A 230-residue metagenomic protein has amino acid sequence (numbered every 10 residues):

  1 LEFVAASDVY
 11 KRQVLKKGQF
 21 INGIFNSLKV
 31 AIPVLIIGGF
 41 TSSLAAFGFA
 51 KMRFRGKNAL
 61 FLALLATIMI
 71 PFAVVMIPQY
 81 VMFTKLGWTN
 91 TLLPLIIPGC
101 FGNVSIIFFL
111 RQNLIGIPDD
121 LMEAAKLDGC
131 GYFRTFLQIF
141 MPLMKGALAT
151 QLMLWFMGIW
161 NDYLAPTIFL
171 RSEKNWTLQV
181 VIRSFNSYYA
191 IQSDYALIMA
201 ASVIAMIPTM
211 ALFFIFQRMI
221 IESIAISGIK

Functional and structural regions predicted by a protein language model:
L1, S7-K230: A structural signal for multi-pass alpha-helical bundles of membrane permease subunits that mediate small-molecule
